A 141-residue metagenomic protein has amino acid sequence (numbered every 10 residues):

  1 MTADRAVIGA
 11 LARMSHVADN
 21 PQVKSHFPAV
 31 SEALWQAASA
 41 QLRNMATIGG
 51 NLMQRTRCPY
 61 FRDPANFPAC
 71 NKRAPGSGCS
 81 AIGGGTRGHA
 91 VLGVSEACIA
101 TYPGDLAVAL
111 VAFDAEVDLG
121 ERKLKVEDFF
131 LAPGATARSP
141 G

Functional and structural regions predicted by a protein language model:
M1-G141: C-terminal structural segment of proteins
